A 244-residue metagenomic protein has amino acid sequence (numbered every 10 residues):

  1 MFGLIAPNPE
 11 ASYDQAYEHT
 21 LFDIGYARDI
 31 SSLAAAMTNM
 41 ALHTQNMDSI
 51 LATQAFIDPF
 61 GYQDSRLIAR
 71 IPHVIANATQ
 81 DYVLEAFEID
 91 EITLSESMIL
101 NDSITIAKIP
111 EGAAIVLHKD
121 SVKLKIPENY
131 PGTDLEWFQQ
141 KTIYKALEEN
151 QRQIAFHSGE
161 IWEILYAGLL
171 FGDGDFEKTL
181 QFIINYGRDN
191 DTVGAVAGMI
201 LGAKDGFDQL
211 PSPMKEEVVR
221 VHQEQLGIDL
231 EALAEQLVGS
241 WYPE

Functional and structural regions predicted by a protein language model:
M1-N8, E18-F22, A35-G187: Accessory "access/gating" subregions that flank catalytic or transport cores
I5, G172, I200-F207: Alpha-helix C-terminal capping segments
E10-Q15, L51, S212-E216: Short sequence/structural elements of tandem HEAT/ARM alpha-solenoid repeats
A11, D23-Y26, I30: Non-catalytic, conformational "gating/processing" segments within enzyme and secreted inhibitor domains
A27-A36, G198: Hydrophobic, membrane-interfacing alpha helices
R28, G159, G227, E231: Electropositive phosphate-/nucleotide-binding environments in soluble metabolic enzymes
A146, T179, F207-E244: Conserved glycine-rich phosphate/nucleotide-binding loop and adjacent Mg2+-coordinating catalytic segment
G187-K204: Conserved phosphate/anionic-ligand binding catalytic regions in large, soluble enzymes, centered on
